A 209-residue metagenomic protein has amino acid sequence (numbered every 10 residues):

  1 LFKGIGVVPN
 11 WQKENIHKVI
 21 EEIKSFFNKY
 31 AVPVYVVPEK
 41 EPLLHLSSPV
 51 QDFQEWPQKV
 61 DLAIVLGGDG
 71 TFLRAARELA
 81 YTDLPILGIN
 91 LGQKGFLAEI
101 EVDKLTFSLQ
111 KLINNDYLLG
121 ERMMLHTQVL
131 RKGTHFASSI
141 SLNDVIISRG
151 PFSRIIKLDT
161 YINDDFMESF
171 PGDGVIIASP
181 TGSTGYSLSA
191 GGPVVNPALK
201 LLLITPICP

Functional and structural regions predicted by a protein language model:
L1-L62, D103-L118, V129-S139: ATP/NTP phosphate-donor binding region
V7, V65, I177: Redox-cofactor binding/interface segments in oxidoreductases and associated redox assembly factors
I16, G70-A76, T184-S189: Short glycine/serine/threonine-rich phosphate/pyrophosphate-binding segments that cradle anionic phosphate groups
A63, I86, V175-I176: Short, well-ordered beta-strand core segments
L79-I89, K94: Gly/Ser-rich helix-loop-strand patches that form or flank binding pockets for ribonucleotide-derived cofactors
G92-L97, P193-V195: Short gly/pro/ser/thr-enriched loop/turn and capping motifs at secondary-structure boundaries
K94-D173: Catalytic core of DAGKc-family lipid kinases
S169-P209: Gly/Ser/Thr-rich active-site loops/lids in small-molecule metabolic enzymes that frequently grip phosphoryl groups
